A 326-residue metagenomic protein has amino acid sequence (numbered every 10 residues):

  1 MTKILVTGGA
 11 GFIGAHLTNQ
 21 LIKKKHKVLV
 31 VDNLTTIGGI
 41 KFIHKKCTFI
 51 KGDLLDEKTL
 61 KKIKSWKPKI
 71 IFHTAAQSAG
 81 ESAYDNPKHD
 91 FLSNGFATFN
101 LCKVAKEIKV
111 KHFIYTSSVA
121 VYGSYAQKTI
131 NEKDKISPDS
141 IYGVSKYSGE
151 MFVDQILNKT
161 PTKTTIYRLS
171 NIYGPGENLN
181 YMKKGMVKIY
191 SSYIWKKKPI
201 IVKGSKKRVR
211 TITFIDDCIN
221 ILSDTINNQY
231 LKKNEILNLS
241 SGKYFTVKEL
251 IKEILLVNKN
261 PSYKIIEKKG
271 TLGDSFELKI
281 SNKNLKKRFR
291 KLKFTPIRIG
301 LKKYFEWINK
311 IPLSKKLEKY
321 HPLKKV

Functional and structural regions predicted by a protein language model:
M1-S170, K302, W307: N-terminal Rossmann-like NAD(P)+-binding domain of SDR-like oxidoreductases, especially those catalyzing
G39, S124-Y125, P175-N178, N284: Short beta-loop-alpha junction of Rossmann-like oxidoreductase domains
G52, I63, D90, K133 (+6 more regions): Pocket-edge positions in alpha/beta enzyme catalytic cores
S93-F96, G185, I189, I299: A general alpha-helical scaffold signature found inside nucleotide-binding enzyme cores
L101, V153, Y190, L285-K286: Structural element of the ATP-grasp superfamily
I141, G149, K183, V247 (+1 more regions): Conserved donor sugar-nucleotide recognition element shared by glycan-biosynthetic enzymes
M151-R210, I215-I226, E253-V257: NAD(P)-dependent short-chain dehydrogenase/reductase
K196-V326: C-terminal substrate-binding subdomain of Rossmann-fold SDR/epimerase-dehydratase oxidoreductases
